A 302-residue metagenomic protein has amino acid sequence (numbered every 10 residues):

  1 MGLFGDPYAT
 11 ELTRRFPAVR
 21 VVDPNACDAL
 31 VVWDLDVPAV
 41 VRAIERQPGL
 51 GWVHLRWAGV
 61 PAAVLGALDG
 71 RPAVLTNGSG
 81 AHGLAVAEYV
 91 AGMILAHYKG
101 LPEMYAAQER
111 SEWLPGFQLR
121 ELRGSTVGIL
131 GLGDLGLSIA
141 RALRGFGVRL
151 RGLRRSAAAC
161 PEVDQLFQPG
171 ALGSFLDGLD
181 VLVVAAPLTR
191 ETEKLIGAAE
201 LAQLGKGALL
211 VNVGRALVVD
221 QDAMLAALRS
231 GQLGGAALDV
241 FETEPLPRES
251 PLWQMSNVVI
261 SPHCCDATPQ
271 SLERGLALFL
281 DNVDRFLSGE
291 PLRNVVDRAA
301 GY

Functional and structural regions predicted by a protein language model:
M1-V74, G197: An N-terminal-biased, well-structured beta-alpha scaffold segment characteristic of Rossmann-like dinucleotide-binding
P24-N25, I44-Q47, L122, S174-D177 (+2 more regions): A short, aliphatic-rich alpha-helical micro-motif
D34, W57, V184-P187, V213-G214 (+1 more regions): Glycine-rich, N-terminal phosphate-binding loop of Rossmann-like dinucleotide-binding domains
A73-T126, S138, G145, L292: Phosphate-binding beta-alpha-beta segment of Rossmann-like dinucleotide-binding domains, i.e., the NAD(P)
L75, G207, V213-Y302: Rossmann-like dinucleotide-binding domain for NAD(H)/NADP(H)
L132-G133: Glycine-rich Rossmann-fold phosphate-binding loop(s) that bind the pyrophosphate of adenine dinucleotide cofactors
G145-E162: NAD(P)-binding Rossmann-fold cofactor-contacting core
A157-P251: Rossmann-like adenosine-cofactor binding region
